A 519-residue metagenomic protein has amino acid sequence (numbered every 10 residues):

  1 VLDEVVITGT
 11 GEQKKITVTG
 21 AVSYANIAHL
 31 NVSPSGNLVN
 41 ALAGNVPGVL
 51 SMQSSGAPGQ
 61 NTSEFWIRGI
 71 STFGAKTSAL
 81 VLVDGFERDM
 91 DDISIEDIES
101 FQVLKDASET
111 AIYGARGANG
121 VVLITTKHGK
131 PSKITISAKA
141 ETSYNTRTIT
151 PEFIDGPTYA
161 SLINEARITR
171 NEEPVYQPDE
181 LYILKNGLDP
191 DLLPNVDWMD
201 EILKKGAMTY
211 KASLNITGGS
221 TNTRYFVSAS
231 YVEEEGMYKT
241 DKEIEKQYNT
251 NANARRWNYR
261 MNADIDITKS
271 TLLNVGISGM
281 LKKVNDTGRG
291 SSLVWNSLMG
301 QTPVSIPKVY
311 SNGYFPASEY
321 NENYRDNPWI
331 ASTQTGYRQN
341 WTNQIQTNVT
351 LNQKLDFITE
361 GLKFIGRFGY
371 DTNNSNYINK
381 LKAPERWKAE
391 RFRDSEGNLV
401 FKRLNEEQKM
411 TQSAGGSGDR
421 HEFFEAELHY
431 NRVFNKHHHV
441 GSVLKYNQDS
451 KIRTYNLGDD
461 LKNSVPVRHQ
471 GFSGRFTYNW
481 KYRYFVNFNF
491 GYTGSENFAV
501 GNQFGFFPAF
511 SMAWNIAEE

Functional and structural regions predicted by a protein language model:
V1-E4: Periplasm-facing N-terminal accessory domains of Gram-negative outer-membrane beta-barrel systems
G11-L80, F86-M90, S108-T342, T350-Q353: Membrane-proximal, glycine/serine-rich, low-complexity loop/turn segments characteristic of large bacterial
A57, T142-T146, S220, Y231-E235 (+7 more regions): Transmembrane beta-strands of outer-membrane beta-barrel pores
F65, V122, L214, Y259-M261 (+6 more regions): Membrane-embedded beta-strands of outer-membrane beta-barrel proteins, especially the hydrophobic/small aromatic
G129-I134, T221-N222, M237, S270 (+5 more regions): Short loop/turn motifs that connect adjacent beta-strands in outer-membrane beta-barrel proteins
I136-A138, Y225-V227, L273-V275, L362-F368 (+4 more regions): Transmembrane beta-strands of outer-membrane beta-barrel proteins
F153-Y159, K242-N249, G290-G300, K380-E390 (+3 more regions): Flexible, surface-exposed loop regions and adjacent strand-edge segments of Gram-negative outer-membrane beta-barrel
D197-T217, V304-A317, K382-A499: Outer-membrane beta-barrel transmembrane domain signature of Gram-negative proteins, especially the mid-to-C-terminal
